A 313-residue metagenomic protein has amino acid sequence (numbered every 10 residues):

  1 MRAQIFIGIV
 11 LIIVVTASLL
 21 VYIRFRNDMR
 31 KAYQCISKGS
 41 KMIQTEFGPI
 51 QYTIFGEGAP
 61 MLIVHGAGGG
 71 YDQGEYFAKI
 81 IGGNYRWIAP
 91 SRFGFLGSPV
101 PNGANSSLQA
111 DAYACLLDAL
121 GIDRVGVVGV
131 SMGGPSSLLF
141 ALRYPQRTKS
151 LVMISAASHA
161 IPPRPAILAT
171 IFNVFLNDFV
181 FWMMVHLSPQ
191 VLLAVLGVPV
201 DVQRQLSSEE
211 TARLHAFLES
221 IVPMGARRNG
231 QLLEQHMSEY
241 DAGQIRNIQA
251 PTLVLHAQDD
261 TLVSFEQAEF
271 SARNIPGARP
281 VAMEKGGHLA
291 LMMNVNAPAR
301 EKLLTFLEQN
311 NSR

Functional and structural regions predicted by a protein language model:
I54-G97: Conserved HGGG/HGGXW glycine-rich cap/lid loop of the alpha/beta-hydrolase fold
L108-G126: Conserved acidic catalytic loop of the alpha/beta-hydrolase fold
R124-P162: Conserved hydrolase catalytic core segment
L151-V180: Flexible "cap/lid" loop of the alpha/beta hydrolase fold
D178, W182-Q244: Alpha/beta-hydrolase
I248, V254-H256, D260: Short beta-strand/loop motif that positions the catalytic acidic residue of the alpha/beta-hydrolase fold
T261-Q267: Conserved alpha/beta-hydrolase "acid-adjacent" motif
A278-R313: Catalytic active-site module of serine/aspartate enzymes centered on a nucleophile-bearing elbow/loop
